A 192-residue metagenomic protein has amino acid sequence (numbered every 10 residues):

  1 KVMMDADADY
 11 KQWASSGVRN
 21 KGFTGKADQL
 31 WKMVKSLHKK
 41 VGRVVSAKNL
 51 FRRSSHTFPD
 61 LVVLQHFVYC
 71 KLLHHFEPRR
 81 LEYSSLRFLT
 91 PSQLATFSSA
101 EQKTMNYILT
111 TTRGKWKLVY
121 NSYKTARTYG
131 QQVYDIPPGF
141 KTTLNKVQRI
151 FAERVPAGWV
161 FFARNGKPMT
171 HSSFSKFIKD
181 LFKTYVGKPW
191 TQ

Functional and structural regions predicted by a protein language model:
K1, Y69, Y83-S84, F161 (+1 more regions): Short low-polarity hydrophobic stretches
K1-A47: Long, charge-rich alpha-helical interaction segments
A27-E82: Basic, Lys/Arg- and aromatic-enriched nucleic-acid-binding interface segment
H38, G42-N49, L86-T142: Conserved tyrosine-mediated DNA breakage-rejoining catalytic core shared by Y-recombinases
V62, H75-E82, R87-F97, E153-R154: Secondary-structure boundary elements
H74, P78, L89, N121-T125 (+1 more regions): An acidic- and aromatic-residue-enriched active-site/binding cleft used to recognize and process polar
Y83-S85, P189-Q192: Active-site-proximal segment of tyrosine recombinases
A126-W190: Active-site/catalytic core of tyrosine-dependent DNA strand-transfer enzymes
